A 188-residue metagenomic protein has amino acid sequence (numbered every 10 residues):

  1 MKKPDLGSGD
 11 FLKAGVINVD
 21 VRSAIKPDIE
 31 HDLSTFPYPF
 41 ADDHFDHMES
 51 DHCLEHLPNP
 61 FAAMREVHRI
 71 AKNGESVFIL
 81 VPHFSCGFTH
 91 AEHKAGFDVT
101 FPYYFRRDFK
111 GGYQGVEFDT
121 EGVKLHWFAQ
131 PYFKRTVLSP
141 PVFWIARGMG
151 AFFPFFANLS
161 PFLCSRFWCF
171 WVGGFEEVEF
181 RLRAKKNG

Functional and structural regions predicted by a protein language model:
M1-S85, L182: Conserved SAM-binding loop
F61-A62, S76-G188: S-adenosyl-L-methionine-dependent methyltransferase catalytic module, highlighting the catalytic core
